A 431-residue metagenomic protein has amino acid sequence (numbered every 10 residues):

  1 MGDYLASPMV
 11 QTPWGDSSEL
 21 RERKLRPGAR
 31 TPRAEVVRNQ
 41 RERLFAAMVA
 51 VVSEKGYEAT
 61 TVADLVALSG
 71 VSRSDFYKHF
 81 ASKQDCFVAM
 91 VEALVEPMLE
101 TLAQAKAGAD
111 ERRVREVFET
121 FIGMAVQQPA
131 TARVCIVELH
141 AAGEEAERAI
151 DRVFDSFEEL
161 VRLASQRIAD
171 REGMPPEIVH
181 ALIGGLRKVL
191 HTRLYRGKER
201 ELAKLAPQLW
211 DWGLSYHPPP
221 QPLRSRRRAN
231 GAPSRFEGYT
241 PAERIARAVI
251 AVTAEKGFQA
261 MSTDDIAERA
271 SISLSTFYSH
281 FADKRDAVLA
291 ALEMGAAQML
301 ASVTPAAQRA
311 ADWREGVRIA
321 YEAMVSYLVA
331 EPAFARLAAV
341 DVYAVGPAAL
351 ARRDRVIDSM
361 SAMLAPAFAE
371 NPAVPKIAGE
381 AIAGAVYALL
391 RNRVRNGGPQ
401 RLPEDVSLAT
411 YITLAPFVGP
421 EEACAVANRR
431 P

Functional and structural regions predicted by a protein language model:
M1-G28, G123, E159, L163-Q166 (+5 more regions): C-terminal peripheral helix-coil segments that are non-catalytic and often amphipathic
V36-N39, R43, V52, F80 (+12 more regions): Alpha-helical DNA-contacting segments of helix-turn-helix folds
Q40-L44, I178, P241-A248, S262 (+1 more regions): N-terminal positioning helix adjacent to the helix-turn-helix/winged-helix DNA-binding module
V51-D85, V252-D286: Helix-turn-helix
Y57-T60, V95-M98, T131-C135, L186-L190 (+6 more regions): Short, structured motif recognition centered on aromatic/hydrophobic residues
A103-T131, T304-A333: Hydrophobic alpha-helical connector segments
V126-E145, D151, E158-S165, H191 (+3 more regions): Amphipathic alpha-helical segments used for helix-helix packing
E144-A169, P176-K188, K204-D211, G346-A388 (+1 more regions): Amphipathic alpha-helical packing segments from all-alpha helical-bundle domains
